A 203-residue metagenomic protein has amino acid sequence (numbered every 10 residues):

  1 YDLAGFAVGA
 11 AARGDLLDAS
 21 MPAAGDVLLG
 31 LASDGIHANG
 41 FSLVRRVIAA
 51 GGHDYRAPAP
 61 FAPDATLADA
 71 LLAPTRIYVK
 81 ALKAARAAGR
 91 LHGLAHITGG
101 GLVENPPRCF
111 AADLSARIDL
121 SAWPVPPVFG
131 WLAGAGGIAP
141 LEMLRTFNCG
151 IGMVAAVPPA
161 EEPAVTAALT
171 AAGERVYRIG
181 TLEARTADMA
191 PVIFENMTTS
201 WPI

Functional and structural regions predicted by a protein language model:
Y1-L3, D54-Y55, P60-L72, R76-I203: Glycine-/charge-enriched secondary-structure boundary and capping motifs
Y1-S42, T181, M197: Glycine-rich anion-binding loops of enzyme active sites
G14, H37-G40, R45, E104-P106 (+2 more regions): Basic, gly/Ser/Thr/Pro-rich low-complexity segments located predominantly at protein N termini
L16, S20, I36, G51 (+2 more regions): Amphipathic, positively biased hydrophobic alpha-helical segments used for protein targeting and membrane insertion
P22-D69: Acidic, glycine-rich loop-and-beta core segments that form the ion-binding/anion-interacting portion of active sites
